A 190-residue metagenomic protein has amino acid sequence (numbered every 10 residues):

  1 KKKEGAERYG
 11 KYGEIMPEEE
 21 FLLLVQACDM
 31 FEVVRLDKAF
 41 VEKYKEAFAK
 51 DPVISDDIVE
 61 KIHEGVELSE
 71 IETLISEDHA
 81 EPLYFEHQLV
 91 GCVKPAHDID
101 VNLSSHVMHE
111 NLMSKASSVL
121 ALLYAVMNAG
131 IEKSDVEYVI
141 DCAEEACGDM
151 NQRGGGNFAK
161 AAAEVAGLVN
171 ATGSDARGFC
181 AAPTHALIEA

Functional and structural regions predicted by a protein language model:
K1-A143, K160-A161, A166, A171: Conserved "HGTGT" condensation-loop signature of ketosynthase/thiolase-family condensing enzymes that catalyze
L89, D149-K160: A structural motif shared across PLP-dependent enzymes of the aminotransferase-like
S118, G155, F179-P183: Conserved donor sugar-nucleotide recognition element shared by glycan-biosynthetic enzymes
V126, R177-A190: Active-site-proximal alpha-helical scaffold in enzymes
A143-D149: Short beta-strand-loop/turn "lid" adjacent to the catalytic site in phosphate-handling enzymes
G156-E164, T184-E189: Contiguous, well-ordered alpha-helical segments that form the cores/surfaces of helical PPI scaffolds
V169-F179: A short, structured active-site edge motif that brings together acidic residues
